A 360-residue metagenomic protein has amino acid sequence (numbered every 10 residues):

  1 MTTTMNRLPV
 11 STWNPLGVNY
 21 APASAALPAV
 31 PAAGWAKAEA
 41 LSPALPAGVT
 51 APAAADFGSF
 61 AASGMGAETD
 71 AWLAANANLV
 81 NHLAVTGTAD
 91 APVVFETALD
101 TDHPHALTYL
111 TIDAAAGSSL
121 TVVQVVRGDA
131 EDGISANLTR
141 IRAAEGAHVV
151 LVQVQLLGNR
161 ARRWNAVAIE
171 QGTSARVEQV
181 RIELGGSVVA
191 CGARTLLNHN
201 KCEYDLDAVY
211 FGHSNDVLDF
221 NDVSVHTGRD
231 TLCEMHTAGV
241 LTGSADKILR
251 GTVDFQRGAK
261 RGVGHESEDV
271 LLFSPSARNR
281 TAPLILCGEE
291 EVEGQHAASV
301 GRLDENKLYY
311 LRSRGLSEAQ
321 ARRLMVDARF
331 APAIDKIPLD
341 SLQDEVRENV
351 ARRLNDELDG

Functional and structural regions predicted by a protein language model:
M1-A40: Short, Gly/Pro- and small/polar-rich lid/capping loops
N6, A47, A71-A74: Polar/charged alpha-helical tracts
N19, D56-S59, Y309: Intrinsically disordered, low-complexity N-terminal regions enriched in serine/proline/glycine with scattered basic
A32-F57: Active-site regions of enzymes building and remodeling cell-envelope glycoconjugates
A61-Y309, S313-L316, F330, I334-G360: Conserved beta-strand/loop scaffold segments within soluble protein domains that form the structured core and edges
